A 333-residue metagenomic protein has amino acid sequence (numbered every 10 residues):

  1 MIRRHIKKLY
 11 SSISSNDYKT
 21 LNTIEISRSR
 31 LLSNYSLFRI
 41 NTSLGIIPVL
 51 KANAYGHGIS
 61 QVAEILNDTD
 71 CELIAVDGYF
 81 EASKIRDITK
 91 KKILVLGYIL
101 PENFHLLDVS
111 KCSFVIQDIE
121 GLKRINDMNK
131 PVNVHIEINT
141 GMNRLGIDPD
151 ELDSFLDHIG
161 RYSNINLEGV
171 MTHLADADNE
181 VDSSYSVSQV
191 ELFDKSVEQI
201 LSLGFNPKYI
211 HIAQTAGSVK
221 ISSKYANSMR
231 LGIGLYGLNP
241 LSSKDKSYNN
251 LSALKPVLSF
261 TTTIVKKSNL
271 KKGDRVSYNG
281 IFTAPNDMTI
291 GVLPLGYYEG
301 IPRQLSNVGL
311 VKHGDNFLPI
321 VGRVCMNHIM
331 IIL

Functional and structural regions predicted by a protein language model:
I2-R28, L32, F80-E81, I99-P101 (+3 more regions): Active-site anion/phosphate-binding pocket segments in diverse small-molecule metabolic enzymes
Y18, N22-I26, R30-L32, L44-H211: Active-site-proximal beta-alpha core segment in soluble small-molecule metabolic enzymes
Y35-S43: Glycine-rich phosphate/diphosphate-binding loops that line cofactor/substrate pockets in enzymes
